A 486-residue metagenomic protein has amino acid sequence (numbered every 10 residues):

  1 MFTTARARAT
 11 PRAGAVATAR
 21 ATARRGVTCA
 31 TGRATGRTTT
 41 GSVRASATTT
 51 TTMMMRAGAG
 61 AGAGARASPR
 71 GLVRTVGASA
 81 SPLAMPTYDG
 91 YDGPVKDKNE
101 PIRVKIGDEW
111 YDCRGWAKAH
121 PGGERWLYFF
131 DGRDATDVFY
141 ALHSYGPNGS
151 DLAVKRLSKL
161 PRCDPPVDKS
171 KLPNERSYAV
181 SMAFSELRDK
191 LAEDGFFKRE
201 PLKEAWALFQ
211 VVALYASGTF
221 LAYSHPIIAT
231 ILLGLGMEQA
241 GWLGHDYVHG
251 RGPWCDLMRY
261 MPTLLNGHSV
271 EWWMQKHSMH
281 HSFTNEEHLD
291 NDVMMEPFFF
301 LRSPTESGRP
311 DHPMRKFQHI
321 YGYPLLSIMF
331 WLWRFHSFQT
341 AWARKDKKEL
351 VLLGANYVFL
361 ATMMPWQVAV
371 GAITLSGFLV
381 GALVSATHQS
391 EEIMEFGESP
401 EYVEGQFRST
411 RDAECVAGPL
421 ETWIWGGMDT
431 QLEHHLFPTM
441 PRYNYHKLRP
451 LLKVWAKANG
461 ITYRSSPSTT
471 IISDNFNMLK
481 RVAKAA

Functional and structural regions predicted by a protein language model:
F2, R6, R12, R20 (+6 more regions): B-type heme-binding environments
K96, Y111, K118-P121, H143-P147 (+5 more regions): Histidine-centered active-site/metal-ligand motif
E175-A179, A183-S185, D189, A222-I227 (+2 more regions): Long, hydrophobic alpha-helical transmembrane bundles and adjoining juxtamembrane helices/loops of multi-pass integral
K190-R199, T305-D311: Cytosolic juxtamembrane amphipathic/interface segments immediately preceding and feeding into a transmembrane helix
R199-A240, T263-H268, H319-W333, A343-V384: Alpha-helical bilayer-embedded segments of polytopic membrane proteins, i.e., transmembrane/intramembrane helices
L232-K345, E395-A486: Membrane-embedded catalytic scaffold of the fatty acid hydroxylase/desaturase
V380-E398: Transmembrane alpha-helix/helix-exit interface in multi-pass inner-membrane proteins
